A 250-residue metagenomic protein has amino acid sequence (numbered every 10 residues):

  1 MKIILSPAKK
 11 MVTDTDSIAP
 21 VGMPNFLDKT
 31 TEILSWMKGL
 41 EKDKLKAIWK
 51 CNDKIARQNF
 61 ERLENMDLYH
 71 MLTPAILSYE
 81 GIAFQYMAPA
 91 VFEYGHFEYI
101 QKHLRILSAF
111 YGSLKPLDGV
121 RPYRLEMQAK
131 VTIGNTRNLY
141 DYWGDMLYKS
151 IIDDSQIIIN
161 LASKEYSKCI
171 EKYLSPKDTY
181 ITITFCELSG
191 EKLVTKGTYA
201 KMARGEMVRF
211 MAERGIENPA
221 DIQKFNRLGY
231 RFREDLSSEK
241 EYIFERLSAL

Functional and structural regions predicted by a protein language model:
K2-S6, I157-N160: Short hydrophobic beta-strand segments
I4-V91: Active-site helix-to-loop segments that bind/position phosphate- or nucleotide-bearing substrates and donors across
P89-S238, I243-L250: Internal, well-folded beta-alpha domain core
